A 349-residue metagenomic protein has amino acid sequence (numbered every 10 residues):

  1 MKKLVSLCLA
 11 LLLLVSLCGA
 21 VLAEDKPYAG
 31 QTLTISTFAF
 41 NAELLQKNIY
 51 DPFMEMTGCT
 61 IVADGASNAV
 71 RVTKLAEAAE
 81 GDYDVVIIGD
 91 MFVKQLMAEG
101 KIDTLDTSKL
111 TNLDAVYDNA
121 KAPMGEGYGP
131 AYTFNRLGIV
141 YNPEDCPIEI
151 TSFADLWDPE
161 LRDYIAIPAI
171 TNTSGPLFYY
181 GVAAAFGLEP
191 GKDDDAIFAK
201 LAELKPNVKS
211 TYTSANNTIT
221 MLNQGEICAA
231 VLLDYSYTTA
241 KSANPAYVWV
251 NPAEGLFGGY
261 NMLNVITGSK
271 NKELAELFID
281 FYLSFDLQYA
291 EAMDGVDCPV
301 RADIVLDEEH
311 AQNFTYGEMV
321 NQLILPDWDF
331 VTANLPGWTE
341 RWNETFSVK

Functional and structural regions predicted by a protein language model:
M1-L33, V348-K349: Short, low-complexity disordered leader/linker segments with a strong preference for bacterial N-terminal type II
K26-Q95: Early extracytoplasmic/lumenal segment of secretory-pathway proteins
A39-Q46, D82-Y83, I87-N223: Extracytoplasmic ligand-binding site segments that recognize negatively charged/polar headgroups
D84-I87, T211, C228-L233, W249: Paired acidic/hydrophobic, glycine-rich loop segments that form the ligand-binding mouth/hinge of periplasmic-binding
F92-Q95, N223, A229-A246: A ligand-binding cleft/hinge motif common to bilobed small-molecule-binding domains
N135, A199-L204, A243-T267: Periplasmic-binding protein-like
F257, N261, I266-P326: Mature extracytoplasmic/periplasmic domains
I324-K349: Conserved C-terminal helix/tail region of periplasmic/extracytoplasmic solute-binding proteins
